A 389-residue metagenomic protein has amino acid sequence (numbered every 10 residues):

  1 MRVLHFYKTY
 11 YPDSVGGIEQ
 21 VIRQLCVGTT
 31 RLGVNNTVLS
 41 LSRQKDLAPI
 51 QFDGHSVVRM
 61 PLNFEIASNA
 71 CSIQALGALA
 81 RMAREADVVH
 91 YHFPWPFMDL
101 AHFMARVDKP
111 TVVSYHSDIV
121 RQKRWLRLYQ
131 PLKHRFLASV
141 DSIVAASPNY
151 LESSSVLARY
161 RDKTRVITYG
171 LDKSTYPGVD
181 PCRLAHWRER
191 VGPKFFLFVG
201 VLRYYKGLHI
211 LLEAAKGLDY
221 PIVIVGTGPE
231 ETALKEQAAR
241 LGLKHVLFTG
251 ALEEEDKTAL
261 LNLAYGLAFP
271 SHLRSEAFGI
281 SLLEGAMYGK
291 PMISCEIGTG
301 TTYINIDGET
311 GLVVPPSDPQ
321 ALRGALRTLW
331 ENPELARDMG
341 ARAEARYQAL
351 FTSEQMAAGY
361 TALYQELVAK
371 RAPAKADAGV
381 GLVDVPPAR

Functional and structural regions predicted by a protein language model:
F6-V15, V21-N69: N-terminal strand-loop element at the rim of the active site of nucleotide-sugar-dependent glycosyltransferases
Q20, K194-G217, P229-K235, A358: A conserved mid-protein helix/loop that constitutes part of the nucleotide-sugar donor-binding site
D87, F196, N262-A277, K290: Acidic donor-binding loop of glycosyltransferase active sites
Y91-M98: Short His-centered aromatic/hydrophobic patch
A138-G178: A short, active-site helix/loop in glycosyltransferases that binds the activated sugar's phosphate group
K235-E255: Nucleotide-activated donor-binding/catalytic signature segment of Leloir-type glycosyltransferases, i.e., the conserved
M287, P291-C295: Short hydrophobic beta-strand element within catalytic cores of glycosyltransferases and related nucleotide-activated
I306-G308, L312-P319, T328-P333: Conserved acidic donor-binding segment of nucleotide-sugar-dependent glycosyltransferases
